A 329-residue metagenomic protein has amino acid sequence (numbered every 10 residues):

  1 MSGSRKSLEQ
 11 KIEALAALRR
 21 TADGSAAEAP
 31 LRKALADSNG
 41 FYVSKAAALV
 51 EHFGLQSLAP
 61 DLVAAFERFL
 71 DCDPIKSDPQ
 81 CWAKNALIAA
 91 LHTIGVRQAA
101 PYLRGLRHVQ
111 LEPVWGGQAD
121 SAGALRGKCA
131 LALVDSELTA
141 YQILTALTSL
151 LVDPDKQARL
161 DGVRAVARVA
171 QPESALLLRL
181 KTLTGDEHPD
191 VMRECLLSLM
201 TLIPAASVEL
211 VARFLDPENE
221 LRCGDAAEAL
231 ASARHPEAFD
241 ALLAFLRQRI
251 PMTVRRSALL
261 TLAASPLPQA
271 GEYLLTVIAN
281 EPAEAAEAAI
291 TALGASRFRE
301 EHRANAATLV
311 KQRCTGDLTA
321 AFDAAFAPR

Functional and structural regions predicted by a protein language model:
S2-D23, F41-S57, D73-V96, G116-L138 (+11 more regions): Structural detector for internal amphipathic alpha-helices that build alpha-solenoid repeat scaffolds
S25-Y42, S57-K76: Internal amphipathic alpha-helical repeat/solenoid segments
P30-R32, D61-F66, P101-L106, A146-T148 (+5 more regions): Buried hydrophobic core positions in alpha-solenoid tandem helical repeats
D61-R68, A86-T93, P101-R104, K128: Generic beta-strand or strand-like secondary-structure segments
F66-E67, R107, P217-E218, A279-A283 (+2 more regions): TPR/TPR-like (Sel1-like) alpha-helical repeat modules
H108-E112: Amphipathic alpha-helical segments of tetratricopeptide repeats
